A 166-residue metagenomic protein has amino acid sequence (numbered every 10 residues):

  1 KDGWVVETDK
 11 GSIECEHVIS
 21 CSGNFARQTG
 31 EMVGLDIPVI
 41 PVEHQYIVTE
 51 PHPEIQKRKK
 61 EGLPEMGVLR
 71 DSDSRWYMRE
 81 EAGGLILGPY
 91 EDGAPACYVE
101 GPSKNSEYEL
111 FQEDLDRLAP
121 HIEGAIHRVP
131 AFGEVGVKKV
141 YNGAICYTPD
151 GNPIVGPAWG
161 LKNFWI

Functional and structural regions predicted by a protein language model:
K1-E14, V18: Conserved beta-strand-loop-beta-strand element in the redox core of flavoprotein oxidoreductases
E7, E14, L69-R70, Y77-E80 (+1 more regions): Well-ordered beta-strand positions
I13-F25, T29: Short hydrophobic core segments
V33-L63, P120-E123: Central beta-strand plus flanking loop segment that forms part of the substrate or channel wall within the catalytic
D36-V39, G62, M66-P102: An anion/pyrophosphate-binding glycine-rich loop and adjacent beta-alpha core in soluble alpha-beta enzymes
E50-E54, E81-G83, Y90-D92, A158-W159: Short loop segments at secondary-structure junctions
D73, A82, K104, E109-I166: C-terminal catalytic lobe of FAD-dependent flavoproteins
